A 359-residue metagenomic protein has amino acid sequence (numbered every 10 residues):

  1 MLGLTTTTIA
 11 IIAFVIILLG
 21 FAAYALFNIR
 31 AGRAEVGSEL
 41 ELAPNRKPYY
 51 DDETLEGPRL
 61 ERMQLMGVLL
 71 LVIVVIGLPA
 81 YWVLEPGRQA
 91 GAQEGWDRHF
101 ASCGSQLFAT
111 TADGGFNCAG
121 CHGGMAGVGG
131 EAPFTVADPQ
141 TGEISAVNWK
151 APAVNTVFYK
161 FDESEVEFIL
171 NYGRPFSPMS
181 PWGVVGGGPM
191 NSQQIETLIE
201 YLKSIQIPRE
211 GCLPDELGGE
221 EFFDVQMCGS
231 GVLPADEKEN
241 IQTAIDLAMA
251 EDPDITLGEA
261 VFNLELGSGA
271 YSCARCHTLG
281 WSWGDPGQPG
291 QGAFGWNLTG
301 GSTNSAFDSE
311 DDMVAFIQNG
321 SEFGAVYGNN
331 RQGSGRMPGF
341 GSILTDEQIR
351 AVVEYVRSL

Functional and structural regions predicted by a protein language model:
M1-R98, I207, L213-E237: N-terminal export/targeting leaders of redox proteins
I16-F27, G77-V83, S164-E165, P175 (+4 more regions): C-terminal capping alpha-helices of c-type cytochrome domains
A80-P175: Membrane-proximal soluble helical/coiled-coil segments that couple transmembrane anchors to catalytic or regulatory
L84-A112, D224-G269: Electrostatic cytochrome c docking/interface patches
S102-A119, F161, E165, E259-A274 (+2 more regions): Sequence context surrounding c-type heme c attachment/ligation sites in exported
G104, D113-M125, L198, L202 (+5 more regions): The canonical Cys-X-X-Cys-His
M125-A146, C212-E251, N263-L266, G280-F294 (+2 more regions): Surface-exposed intrinsically disordered loops and tails
T135-I205, G284-L359: Extracytoplasmic electron-transfer domains, predominantly the class I c-type cytochrome c fold
